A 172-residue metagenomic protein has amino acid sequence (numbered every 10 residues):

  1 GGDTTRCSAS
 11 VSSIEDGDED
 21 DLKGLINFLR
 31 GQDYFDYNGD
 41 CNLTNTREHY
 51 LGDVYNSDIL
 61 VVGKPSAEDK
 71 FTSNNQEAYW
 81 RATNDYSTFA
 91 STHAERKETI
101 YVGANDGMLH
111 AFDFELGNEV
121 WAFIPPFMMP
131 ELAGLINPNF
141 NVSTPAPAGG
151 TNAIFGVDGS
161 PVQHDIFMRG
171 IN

Functional and structural regions predicted by a protein language model:
G1-N172: A fold-level detector for beta-propeller and closely related beta-sheet-rich head/sensor domains
